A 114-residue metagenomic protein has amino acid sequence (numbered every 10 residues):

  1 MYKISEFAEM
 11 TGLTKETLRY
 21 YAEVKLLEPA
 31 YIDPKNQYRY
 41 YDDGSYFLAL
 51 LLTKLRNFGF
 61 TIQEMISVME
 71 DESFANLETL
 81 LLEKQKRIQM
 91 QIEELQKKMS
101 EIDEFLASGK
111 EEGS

Functional and structural regions predicted by a protein language model:
M1-I62: Basic helix-turn-helix/winged-helix DNA-binding cores and closely related short helical interaction motifs
T53, D71-G113: Short, charged amphipathic alpha-helical surface segments
